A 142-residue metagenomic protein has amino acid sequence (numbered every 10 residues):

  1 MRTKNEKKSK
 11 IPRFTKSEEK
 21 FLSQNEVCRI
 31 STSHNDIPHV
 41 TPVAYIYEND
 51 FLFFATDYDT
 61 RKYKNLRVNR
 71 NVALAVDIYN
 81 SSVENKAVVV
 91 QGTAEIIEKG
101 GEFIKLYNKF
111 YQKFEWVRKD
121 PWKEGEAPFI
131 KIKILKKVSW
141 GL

Functional and structural regions predicted by a protein language model:
M1-R13, K86-L142: Charged, gly/pro-rich active-site loop segments
K7-R29: Short, basic/aromatic recognition patches
T15, C28, A75, S81-N85 (+1 more regions): Hydrophobic small-molecule pocket/channel-lining residues, especially in calycin-type beta-barrels
N25-Y58, L66, L74-D77: Short beta-strand segments
I37-H39, S82-K86, E126: Short acidic/glycine-enriched loop/turn segments that link adjacent beta-strands
T60-K62, S81: Short, surface-exposed beta-strand-loop junctions and turns on beta-sheet-rich folds
V68-V72, K109-Q112: Short, intrinsically disordered, mixed-charge
